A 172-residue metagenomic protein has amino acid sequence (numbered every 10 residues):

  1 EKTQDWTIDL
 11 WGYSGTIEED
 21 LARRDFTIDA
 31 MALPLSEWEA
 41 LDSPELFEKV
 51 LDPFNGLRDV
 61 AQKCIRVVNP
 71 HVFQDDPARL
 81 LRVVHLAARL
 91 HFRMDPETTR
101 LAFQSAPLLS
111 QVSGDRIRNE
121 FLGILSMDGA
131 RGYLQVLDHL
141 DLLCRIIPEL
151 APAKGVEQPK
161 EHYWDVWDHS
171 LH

Functional and structural regions predicted by a protein language model:
E1-H172: Catalytic cores of the polymerase beta-like nucleotidyltransferase superfamily and closely associated nucleotide
